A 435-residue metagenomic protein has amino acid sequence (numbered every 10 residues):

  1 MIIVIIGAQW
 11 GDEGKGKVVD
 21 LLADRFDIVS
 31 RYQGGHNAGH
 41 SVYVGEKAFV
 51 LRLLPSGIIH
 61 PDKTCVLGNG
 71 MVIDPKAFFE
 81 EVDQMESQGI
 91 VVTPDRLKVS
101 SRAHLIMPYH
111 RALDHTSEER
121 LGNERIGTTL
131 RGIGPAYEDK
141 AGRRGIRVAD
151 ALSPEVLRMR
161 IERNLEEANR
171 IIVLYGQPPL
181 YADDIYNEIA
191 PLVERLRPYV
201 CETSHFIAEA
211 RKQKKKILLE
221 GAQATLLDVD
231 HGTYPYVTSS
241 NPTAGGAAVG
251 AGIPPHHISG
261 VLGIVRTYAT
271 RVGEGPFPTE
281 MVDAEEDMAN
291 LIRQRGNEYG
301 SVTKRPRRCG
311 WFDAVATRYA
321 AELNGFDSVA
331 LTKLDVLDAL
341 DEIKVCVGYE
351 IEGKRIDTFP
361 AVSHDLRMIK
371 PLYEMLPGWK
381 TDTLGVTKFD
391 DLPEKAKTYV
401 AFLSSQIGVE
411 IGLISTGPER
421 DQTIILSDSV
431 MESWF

Functional and structural regions predicted by a protein language model:
M1-F435: Non-transmembrane, aqueous-exposed alpha-helical and coiled segments at domain scale
